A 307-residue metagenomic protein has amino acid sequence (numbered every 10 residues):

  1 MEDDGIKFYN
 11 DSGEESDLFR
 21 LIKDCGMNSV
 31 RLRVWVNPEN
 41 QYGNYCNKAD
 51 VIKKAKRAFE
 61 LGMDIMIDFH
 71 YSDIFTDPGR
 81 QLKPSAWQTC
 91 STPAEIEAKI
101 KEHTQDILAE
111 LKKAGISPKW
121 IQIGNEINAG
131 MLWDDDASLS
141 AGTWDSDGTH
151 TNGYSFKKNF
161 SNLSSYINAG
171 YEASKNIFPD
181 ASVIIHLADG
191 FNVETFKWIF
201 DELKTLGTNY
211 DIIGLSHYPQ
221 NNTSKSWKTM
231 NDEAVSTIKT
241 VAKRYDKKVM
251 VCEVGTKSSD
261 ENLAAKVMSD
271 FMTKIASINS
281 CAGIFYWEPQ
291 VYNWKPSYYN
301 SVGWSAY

Functional and structural regions predicted by a protein language model:
M1-D4, P93-I96, K101, D106-I107 (+6 more regions): Secreted glycan hydrolases and related glycan-binding modules that recognize and/or cleave
E2-G13, N37-A49, N128-M131, A188-K197 (+3 more regions): Acidic-and-aromatic substrate-binding clefts and catalytic sites of carbohydrate-active enzymes
D4-K23, I100-E110, N192-T205, V267-K274: Short, acidic/polar
I6-K7, S138-D145, T149-N152, T240-K243 (+2 more regions): Aromatic-rich peripheral "rim/lid" segments of glycoside hydrolase catalytic domains that contact and position glycan
S16-F19, N176-V183, G190-L263, T273-C281: Glycoside hydrolase catalytic-domain groove-lining segments
R20-N159, L163-S182, A188: Substrate-binding cleft and catalytic face of glycoside hydrolase catalytic domains, especially the flexible beta-alpha
T76-G79, W133-D134, F196, A234 (+1 more regions): Short, solvent-exposed loop/turn and secondary-structure capping segments
